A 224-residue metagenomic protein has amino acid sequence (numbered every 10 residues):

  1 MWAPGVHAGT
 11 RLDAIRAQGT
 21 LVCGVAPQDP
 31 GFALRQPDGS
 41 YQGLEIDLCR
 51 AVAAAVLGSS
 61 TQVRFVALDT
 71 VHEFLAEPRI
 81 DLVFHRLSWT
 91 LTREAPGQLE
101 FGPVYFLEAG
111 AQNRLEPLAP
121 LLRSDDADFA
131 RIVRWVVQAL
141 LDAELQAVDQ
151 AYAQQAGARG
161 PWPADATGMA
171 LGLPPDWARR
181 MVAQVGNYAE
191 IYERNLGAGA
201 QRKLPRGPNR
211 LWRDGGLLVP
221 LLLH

Functional and structural regions predicted by a protein language model:
A3-P4: N-terminal signal peptide c-region/cleavage motif recognized by signal peptidases
A8-V83, L173: Extracytoplasmic small-molecule ligand-binding "clamshell" domains of the periplasmic binding protein/Venus flytrap
R16-G19, V56-S60, R79, F84-L87 (+3 more regions): Sec/Tat-exported extracytoplasmic proteins
Q18-T20, P27, G43, D47 (+7 more regions): Extracytoplasmic
Q28-G31, T70-E73, S88-T92, D126-D128 (+1 more regions): Solvent-exposed loop/turn segments at secondary-structure junctions within structured extracellular/periplasmic domains
I46-V56, N113-A183, Y188-I191, G199 (+1 more regions): Extended ligand-binding regions for polar small-molecule ligands
R50, Q62-L115, H224: Acidic, polar ligand-binding/catalytic clefts
E190-N209: Terminal (typically C-terminal) long, contiguous, charged/leucine-rich segments with helical propensity
